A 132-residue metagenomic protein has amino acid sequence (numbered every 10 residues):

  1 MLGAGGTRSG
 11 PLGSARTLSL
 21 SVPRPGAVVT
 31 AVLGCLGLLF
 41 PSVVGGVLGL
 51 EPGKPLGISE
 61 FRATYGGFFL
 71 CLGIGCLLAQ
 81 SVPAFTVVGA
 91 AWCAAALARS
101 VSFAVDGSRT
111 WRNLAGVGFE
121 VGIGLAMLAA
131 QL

Functional and structural regions predicted by a protein language model:
T7-S21, G53-E60, A79-P83, A104-W111: Juxtamembrane loop-transmembrane helix junctions in multi-pass integral membrane proteins, especially the extracellular
S21-G37: N-terminal signal-anchor transmembrane alpha helix
V28, G67, A90-C93, G118: Hydrophobic residues within alpha-helical transmembrane segments of multi-pass solute transporters/permease subunits
F40-I58: Cytosolic, membrane-interface loops and tails of multi-pass inner-membrane proteins
G57-L78, A90: Core segments of alpha-helical transmembrane spans in multipass integral membrane proteins
S59-A63, A115-A130: Small-residue-rich segments of transmembrane alpha-helices in multi-pass membrane proteins, especially helix faces
F69-C76, I123-L132: Hydrophobic alpha-helical transmembrane segments in multi-pass integral membrane proteins
C76-L114: Transmembrane helix-loop-helix
